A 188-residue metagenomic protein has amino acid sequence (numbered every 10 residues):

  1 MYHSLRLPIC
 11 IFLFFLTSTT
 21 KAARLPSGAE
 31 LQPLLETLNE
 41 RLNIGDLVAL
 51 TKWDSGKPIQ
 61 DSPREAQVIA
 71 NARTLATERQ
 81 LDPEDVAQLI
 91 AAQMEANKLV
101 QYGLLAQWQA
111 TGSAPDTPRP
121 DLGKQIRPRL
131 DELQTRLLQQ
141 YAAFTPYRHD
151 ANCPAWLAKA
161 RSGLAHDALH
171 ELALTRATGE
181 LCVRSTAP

Functional and structural regions predicted by a protein language model:
M1-I9: Bacterial N-terminal signal peptides that target proteins for export
T17-T19: N-terminal signal peptide c-region/cleavage motif recognized by signal peptidases
R24-P63: Immediate post-signal-peptide N-terminus of mature secreted/exported proteins
L35-L42, I59-A66, Q80, E84-A87 (+1 more regions): Soluble non-cytosolic domains of exported or imported proteins
K57-P83, L89-I90, M94-V100: Alpha-helical segments in soluble extracytoplasmic regions
P58-L75, S113-Q125, D150-A165: Charge-rich, acidic-biased intrinsically disordered regions
P83-R148: Surface-exposed, polar helix/loop patches in the mature regions of secreted/periplasmic/lumenal proteins that form
Y141-P188: Glycine-rich, aromatic-bearing surface loops/beta-hairpins
